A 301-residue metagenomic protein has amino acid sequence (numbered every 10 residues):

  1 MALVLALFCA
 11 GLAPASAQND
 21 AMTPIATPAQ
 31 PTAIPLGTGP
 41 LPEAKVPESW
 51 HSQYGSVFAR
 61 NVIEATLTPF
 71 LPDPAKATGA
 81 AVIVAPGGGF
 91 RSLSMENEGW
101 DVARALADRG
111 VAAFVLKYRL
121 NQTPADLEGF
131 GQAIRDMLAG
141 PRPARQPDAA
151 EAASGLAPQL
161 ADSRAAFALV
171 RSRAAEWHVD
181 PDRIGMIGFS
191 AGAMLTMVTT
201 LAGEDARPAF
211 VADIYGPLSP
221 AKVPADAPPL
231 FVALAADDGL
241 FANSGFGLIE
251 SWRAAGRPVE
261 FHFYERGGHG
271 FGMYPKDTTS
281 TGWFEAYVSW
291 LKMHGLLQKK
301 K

Functional and structural regions predicted by a protein language model:
N19-K76: N-terminal cap/lid segment of alpha/beta-hydrolase-fold proteins
T78-G87: Short beta-strand element of the alpha/beta-hydrolase
E96-F114, E250: Short amphipathic alpha-helix adjacent to the substrate-entry channel of hydrolases
G129-A175, E285: Alpha/beta-hydrolase active-site loop
G131, R253, P258-K301: C-terminal catalytic histidine-bearing segment of alpha/beta-hydrolase fold enzymes
A157-A227: Primarily recognizes the serine-hydrolase "nucleophile elbow" in alpha/beta-hydrolase and SGNH/GDSL folds
V232-L234: Short beta-strand/loop motif that positions the catalytic acidic residue of the alpha/beta-hydrolase fold
G239-G245: Conserved alpha/beta-hydrolase "acid-adjacent" motif
